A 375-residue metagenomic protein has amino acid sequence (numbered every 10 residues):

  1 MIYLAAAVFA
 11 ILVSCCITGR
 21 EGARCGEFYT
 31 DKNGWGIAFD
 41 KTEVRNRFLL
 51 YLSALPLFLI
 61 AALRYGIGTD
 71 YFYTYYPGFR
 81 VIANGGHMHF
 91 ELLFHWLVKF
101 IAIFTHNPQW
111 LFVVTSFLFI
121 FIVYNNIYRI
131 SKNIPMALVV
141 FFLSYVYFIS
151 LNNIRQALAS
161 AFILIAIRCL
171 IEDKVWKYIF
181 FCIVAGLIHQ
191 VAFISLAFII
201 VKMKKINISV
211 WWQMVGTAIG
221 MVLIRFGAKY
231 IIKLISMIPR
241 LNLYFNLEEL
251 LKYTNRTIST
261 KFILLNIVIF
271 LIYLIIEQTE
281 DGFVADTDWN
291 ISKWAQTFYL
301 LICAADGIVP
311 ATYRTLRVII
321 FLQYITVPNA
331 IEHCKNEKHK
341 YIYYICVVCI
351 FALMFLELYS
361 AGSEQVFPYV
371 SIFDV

Functional and structural regions predicted by a protein language model:
G22-N46, A285-D286: Membrane-interfacial, low-structure loops and terminal tails that flank and connect transmembrane helices in multi-pass
F72-H106: Short hydrophobic/aromatic helix or loop-helix immediately within or flanking a transmembrane segment in polytopic
F72-Y76, I82, H95, I199-T315 (+1 more regions): Alpha-helical transmembrane segments and terminal signal-anchor/GPI-anchor hydrophobic tails, characterized by long
V98-A102, L111-I122, Q323: Transmembrane alpha-helices of multi-pass, membrane-embedded glycan-processing enzymes that use lipid-linked
Y124-S144: Transmembrane-helix signature of polytopic, membrane-embedded enzymes that assemble or transfer cell-envelope glycans
L151-A157: Short acidic/glycine- and proline-prone juxtamembrane loop motifs at membrane-interface regions of multi-pass membrane
I163-W176: Membrane-interface transmembrane helices that cradle and orient dolichyl/undecaprenyl
I179-F181, V191-K202: Transmembrane-embedded, aromatic-rich helix segments that form part of the hydrophobic channel/pocket engaging
